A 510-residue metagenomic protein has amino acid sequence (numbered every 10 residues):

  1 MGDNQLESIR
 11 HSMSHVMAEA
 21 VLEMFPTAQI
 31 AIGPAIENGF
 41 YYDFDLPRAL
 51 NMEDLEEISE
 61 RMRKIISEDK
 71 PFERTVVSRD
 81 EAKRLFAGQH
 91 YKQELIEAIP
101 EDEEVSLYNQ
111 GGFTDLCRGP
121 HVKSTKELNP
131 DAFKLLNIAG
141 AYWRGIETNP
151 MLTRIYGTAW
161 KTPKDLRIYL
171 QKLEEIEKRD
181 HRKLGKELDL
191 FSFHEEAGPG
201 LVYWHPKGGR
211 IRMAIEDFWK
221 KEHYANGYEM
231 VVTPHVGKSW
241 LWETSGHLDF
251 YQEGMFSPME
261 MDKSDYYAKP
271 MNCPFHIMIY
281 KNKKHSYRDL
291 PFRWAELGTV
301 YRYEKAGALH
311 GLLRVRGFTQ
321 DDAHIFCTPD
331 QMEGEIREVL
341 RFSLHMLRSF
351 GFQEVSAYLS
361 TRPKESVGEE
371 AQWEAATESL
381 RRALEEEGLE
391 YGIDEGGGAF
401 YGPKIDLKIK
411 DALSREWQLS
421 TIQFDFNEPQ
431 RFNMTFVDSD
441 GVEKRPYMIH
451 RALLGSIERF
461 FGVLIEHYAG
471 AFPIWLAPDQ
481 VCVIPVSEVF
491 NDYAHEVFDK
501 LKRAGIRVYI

Functional and structural regions predicted by a protein language model:
M1-A31, I36-I510: NTP/phosphate- and nucleic-acid-binding module
